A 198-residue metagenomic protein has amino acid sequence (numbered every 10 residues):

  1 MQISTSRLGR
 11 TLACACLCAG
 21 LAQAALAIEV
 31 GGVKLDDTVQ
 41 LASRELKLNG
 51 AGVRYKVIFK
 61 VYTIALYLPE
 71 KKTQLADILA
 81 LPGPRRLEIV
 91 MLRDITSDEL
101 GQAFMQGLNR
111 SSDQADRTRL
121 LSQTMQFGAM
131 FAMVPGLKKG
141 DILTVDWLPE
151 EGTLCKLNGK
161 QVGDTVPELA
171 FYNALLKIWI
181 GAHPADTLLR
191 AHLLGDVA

Functional and structural regions predicted by a protein language model:
Q2-A13: Bacterial N-terminal signal peptides that target proteins for export
L8, A19, V30-G31: Feature targets compositionally biased, intrinsically disordered low-complexity regions with long contiguous runs
T11-A22: Bacterial N-terminal signal peptides
A25-A198: Terminal leader/tail segments of proteins
